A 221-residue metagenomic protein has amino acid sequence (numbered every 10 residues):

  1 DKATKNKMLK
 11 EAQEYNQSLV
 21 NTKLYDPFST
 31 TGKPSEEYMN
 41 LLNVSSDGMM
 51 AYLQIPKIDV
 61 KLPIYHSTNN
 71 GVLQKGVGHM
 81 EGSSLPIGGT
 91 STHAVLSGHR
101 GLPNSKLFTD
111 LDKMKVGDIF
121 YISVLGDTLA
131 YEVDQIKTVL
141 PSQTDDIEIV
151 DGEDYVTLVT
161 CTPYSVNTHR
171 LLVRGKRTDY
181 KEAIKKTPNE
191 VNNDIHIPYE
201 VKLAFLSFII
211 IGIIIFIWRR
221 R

Functional and structural regions predicted by a protein language model:
D1-Y199: Solvent-exposed, non-transmembrane regions of membrane-associated and secreted proteins
P188-R221: C-terminal single-pass membrane-anchor helix
